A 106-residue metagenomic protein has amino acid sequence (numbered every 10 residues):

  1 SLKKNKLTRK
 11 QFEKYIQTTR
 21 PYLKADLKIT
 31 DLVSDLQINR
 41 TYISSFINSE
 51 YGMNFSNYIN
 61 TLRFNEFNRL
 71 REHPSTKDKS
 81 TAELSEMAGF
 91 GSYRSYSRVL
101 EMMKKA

Functional and structural regions predicted by a protein language model:
S1-A88, S95-A106: Membrane-proximal linker segments that couple transmembrane helices to downstream signaling/catalytic modules
